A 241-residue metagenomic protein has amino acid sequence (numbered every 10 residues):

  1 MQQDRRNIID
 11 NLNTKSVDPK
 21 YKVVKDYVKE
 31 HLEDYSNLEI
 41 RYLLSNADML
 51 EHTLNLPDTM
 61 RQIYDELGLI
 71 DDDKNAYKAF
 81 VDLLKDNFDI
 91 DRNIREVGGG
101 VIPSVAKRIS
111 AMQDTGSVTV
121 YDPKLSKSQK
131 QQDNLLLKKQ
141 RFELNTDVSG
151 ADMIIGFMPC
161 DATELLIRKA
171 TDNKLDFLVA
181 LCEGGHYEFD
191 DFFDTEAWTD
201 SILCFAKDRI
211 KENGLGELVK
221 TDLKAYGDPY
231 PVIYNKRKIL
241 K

Functional and structural regions predicted by a protein language model:
Q2-D91, V101-K107, A111: S-adenosyl-L-methionine
I94-N145: SAM cofactor-binding core of SAM-dependent methyltransferases, primarily the Rossmann-like beta-alpha-beta module
I102-A106, A162-I167: Short, well-ordered alpha-helical microsegments
D152-L166: A short SAM/SAH-binding and catalytic strip from SAM-dependent methyltransferases
I167-L175: A short glycine-rich, Lys/Arg-flanked "PGG" loop and its adjoining helix->strand segment in the class I
L175-E188: Conserved beta-strand signature within the Rossmann-like core of class I S-adenosyl-L-methionine
H186-W198: Conserved class I S-adenosyl-L-methionine
T195-K241: Active-site capping/gating segments
